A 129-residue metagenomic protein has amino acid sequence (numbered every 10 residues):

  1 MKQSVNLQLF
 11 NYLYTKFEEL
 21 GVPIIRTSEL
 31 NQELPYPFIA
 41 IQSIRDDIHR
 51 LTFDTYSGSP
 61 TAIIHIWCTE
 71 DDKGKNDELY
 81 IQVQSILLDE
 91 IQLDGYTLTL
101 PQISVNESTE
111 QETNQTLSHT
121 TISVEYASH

Functional and structural regions predicted by a protein language model:
M1-I25, E29, R45-H129: Charged, amphipathic alpha-helical segments and their flanking helix caps
N31-E33: Short, charge-patterned binding micro-sites
P35-I44: A short, hydrophobic beta-strand-centered structural micro-motif
